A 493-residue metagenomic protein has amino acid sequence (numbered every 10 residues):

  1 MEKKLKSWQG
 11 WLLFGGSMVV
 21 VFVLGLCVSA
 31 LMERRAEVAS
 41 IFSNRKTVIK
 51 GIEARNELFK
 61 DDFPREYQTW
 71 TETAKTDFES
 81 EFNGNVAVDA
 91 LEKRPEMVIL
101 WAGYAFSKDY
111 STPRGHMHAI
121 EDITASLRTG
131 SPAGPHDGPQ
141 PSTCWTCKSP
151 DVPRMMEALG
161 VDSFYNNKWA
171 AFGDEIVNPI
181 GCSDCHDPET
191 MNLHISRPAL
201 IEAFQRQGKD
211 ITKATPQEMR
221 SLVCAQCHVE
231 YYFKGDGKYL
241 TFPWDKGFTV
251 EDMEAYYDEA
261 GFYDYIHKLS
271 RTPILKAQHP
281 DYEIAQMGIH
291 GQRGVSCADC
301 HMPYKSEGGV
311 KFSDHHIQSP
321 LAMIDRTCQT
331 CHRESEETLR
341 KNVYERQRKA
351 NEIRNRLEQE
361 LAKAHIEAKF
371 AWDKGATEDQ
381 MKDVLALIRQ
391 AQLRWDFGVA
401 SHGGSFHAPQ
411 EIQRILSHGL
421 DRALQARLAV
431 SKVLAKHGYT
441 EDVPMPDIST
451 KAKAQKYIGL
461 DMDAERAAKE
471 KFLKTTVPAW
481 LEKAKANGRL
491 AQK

Functional and structural regions predicted by a protein language model:
M1: Tryptophan-rich substrate-binding surfaces of secreted polymer-degrading and adhesive proteins
K4-G15, L24-H118, E157-D299, P303-F472 (+2 more regions): Primarily the internal scaffold of c-type cytochrome electron-transfer domains, especially repeated/multiheme c-type
S107-S142, D174: Long, charge-dense tracts
T124-H136, D151-F164: Long, mid-chain structured domain cores
P141-C144, D151: Long, structured ligand/cofactor-binding scaffold of large enzymes
K483-K493: Extended, compositionally biased alpha-helical segments that mediate assembly or anchoring
